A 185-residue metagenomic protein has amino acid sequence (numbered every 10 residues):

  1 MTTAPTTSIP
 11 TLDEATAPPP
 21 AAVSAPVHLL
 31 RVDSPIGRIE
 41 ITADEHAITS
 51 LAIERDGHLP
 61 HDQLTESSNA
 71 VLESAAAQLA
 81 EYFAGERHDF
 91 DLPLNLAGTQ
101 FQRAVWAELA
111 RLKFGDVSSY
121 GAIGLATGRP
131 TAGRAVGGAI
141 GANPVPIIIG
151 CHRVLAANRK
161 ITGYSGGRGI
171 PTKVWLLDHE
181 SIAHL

Functional and structural regions predicted by a protein language model:
M1-P130, E180-L185: Basic nucleic-acid-binding alpha-helical/helix-turn surface characteristic of O6-alkylguanine DNA
I39-E40, V154-A156: Active-site and channel-lining beta-strand-loop segments that bind or position nucleotide-derived/phosphorylated
K113, P144, R159: Histidine- and aromatic-rich ligand-binding microenvironments
T131-N143: Regulatory, non-catalytic segments
A142-I147, L185: Short, solvent-exposed alpha-helical "recognition" segments
I148-V154: Short Lys/Arg-enriched helix C-cap and helix-to-coil transition segments that create basic nucleic-acid-contact patches
A157-L185: …primarily DNA-binding HTH/wHTH and HhH modules…
